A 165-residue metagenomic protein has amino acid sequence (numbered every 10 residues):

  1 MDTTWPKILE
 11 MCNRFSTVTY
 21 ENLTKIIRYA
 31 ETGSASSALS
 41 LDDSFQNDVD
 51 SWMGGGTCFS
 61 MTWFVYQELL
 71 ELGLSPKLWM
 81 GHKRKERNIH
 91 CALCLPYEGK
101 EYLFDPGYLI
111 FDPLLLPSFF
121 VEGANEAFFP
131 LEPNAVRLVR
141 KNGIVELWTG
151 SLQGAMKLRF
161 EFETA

Functional and structural regions predicted by a protein language model:
M1-M53: Secondary-structure boundary elements
M1-R14, V49-D50, E68-S75, V136-A165: N-terminal accessory/pre-domain segments preceding catalytic cores
D2, K77-W79, V121-E122: Short secondary-structure boundary micro-motifs
M11, F15-Y20, V49-D50, F59 (+4 more regions): Generic hydrophobic secondary-structure signal
T19, R28, K83-A165: His-Asp-centered catalytic microenvironments across diverse enzyme cores, prominently the transglutaminase-like
A30, S34-C91: Active-site neighborhood of thiol-dependent amide/isopeptide-bond enzymes
